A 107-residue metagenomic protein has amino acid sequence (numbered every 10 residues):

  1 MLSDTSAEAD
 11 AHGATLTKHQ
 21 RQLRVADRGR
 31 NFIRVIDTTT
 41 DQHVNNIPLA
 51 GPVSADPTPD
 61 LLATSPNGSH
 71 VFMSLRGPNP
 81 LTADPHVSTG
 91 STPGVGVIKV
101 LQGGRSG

Functional and structural regions predicted by a protein language model:
M1-S3, V44-G51, V97, S106-G107: Beta-propeller fold detector
L2-Q22, A50-S69: Beta-rich, blade/repeat-based domains predominating in secreted/periplasmic proteins but also intracellular
T17-K18, L23-R28, S65-P66, V71-P80 (+1 more regions): Conserved beta-strand positions in repeat-built beta-propeller and related beta-rich domains
Q20, G29-F32, D41, T92: Surface-exposed loop/turn positions within WD40 beta-propeller blades
I33, L81-T82: Glycine/Thr-rich phosphate-binding loops of Rossmann-like dinucleotide-binding domains
D37-D41, V100-G103: Short loop/turn segments that connect beta-strands within beta-propeller blades
H86-P93: Eukaryotic scaffold repeat domains enriched in small/polar residues
